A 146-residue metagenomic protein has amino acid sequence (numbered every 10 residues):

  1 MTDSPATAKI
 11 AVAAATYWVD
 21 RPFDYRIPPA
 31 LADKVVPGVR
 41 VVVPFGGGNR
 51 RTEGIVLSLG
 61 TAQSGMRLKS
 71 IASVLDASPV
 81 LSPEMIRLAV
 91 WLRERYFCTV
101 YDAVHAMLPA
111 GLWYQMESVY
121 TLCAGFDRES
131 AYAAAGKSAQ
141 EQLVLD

Functional and structural regions predicted by a protein language model:
M1-D146: Accessory, non-ATPase domains that flank or precede helicase/AAA+ motor cores in DNA-metabolism machines
